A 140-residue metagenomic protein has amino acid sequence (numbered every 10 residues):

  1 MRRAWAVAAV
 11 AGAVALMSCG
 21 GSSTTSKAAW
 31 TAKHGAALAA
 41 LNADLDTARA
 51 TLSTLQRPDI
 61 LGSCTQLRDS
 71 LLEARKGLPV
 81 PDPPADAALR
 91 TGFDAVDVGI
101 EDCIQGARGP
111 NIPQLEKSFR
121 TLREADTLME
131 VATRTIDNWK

Functional and structural regions predicted by a protein language model:
M1-A9: Bacterial N-terminal signal peptides that target proteins for export
A11-A13: Core hydrophobic alpha-helical membrane-spanning segments
A15-S18: C-terminal motif of bacterial Sec signal peptides marking the signal peptidase cleavage site
G20-S23: Bacterial signal peptide processing site
T25-K140: Alpha-helical segments in soluble extracytoplasmic regions
